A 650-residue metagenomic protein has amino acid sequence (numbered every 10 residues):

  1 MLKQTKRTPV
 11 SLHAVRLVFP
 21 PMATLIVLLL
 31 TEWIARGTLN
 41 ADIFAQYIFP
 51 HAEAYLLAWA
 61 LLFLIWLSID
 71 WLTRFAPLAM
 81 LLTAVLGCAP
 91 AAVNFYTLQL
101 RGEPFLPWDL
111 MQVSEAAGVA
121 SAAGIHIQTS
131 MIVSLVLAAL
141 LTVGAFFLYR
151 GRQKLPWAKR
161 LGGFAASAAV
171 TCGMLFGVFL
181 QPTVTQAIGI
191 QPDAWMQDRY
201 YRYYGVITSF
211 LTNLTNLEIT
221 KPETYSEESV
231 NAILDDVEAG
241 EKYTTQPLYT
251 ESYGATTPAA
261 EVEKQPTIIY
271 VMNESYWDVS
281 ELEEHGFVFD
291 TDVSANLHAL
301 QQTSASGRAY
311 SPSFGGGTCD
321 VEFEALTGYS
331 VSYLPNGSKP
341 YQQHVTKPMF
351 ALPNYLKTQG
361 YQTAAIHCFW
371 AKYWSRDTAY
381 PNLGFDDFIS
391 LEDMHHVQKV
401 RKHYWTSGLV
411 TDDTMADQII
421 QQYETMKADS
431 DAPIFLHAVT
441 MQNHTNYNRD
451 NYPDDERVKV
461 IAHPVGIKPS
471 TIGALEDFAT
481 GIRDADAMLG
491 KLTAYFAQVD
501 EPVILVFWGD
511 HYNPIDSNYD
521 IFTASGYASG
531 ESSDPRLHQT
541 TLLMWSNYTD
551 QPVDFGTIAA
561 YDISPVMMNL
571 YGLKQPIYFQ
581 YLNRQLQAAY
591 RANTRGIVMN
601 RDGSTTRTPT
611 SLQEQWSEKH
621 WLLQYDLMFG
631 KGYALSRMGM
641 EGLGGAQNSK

Functional and structural regions predicted by a protein language model:
L2-Y201: Transmembrane and membrane-interface helices of multi-pass, inner-membrane envelope-modifying transferases
R7-S11, Y200-Y203, S226, T471 (+2 more regions): Intrinsic-disorder-associated interaction segments
L30, A116, I207-F210, I233 (+4 more regions): Generic structural signal of hydrophobic/aromatic residues within well-ordered alpha-helices of folded domains
R101, D109-G118, S130-V133, T208-I219 (+2 more regions): Short alpha-helical interface patches
L110-V113, Y203-I207, E227-V230, S294 (+2 more regions): Alpha-helix initiation and N-capping motif
G177-Y270: Membrane-interface segments at or immediately adjacent to transmembrane helices that form the boundary between
T250-E263, V271-N273, W277-K650: Solvent-exposed soluble domains appended to multi-pass membrane proteins
